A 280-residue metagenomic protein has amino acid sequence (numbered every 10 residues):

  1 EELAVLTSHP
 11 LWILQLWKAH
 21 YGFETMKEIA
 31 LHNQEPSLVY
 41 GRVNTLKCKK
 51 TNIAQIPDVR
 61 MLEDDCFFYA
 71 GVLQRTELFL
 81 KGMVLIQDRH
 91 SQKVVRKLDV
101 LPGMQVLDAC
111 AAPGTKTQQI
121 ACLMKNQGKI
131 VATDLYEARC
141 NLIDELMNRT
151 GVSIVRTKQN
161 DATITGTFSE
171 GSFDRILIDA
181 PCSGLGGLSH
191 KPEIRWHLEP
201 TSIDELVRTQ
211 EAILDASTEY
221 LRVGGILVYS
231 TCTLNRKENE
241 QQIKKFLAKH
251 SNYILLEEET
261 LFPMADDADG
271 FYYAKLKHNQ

Functional and structural regions predicted by a protein language model:
E1-Q280: S-adenosylmethionine
